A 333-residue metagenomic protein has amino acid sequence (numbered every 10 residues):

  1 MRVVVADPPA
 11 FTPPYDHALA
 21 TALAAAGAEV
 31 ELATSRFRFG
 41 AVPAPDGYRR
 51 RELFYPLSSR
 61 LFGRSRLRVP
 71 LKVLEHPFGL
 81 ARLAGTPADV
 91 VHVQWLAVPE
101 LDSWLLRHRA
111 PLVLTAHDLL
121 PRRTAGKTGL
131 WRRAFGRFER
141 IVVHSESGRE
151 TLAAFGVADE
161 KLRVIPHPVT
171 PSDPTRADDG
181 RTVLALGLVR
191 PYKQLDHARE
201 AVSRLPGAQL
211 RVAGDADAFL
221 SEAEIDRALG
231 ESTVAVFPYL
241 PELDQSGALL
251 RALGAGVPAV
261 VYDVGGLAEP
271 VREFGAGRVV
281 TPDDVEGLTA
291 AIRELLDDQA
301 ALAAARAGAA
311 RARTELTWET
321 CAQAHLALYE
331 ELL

Functional and structural regions predicted by a protein language model:
A6-L74, P99, G148: N-terminal strand-loop element at the rim of the active site of nucleotide-sugar-dependent glycosyltransferases
T12-P13, K72-R82, V90-R109, P121-R123: An aromatic- and histidine-rich active-site surface loop
P14, P174, A300-E330: A charged, aromatic-enriched C-terminal amphipathic alpha-helix characteristic of glycosyltransferases across folds
E100-L105, A110-P111, L119-R137, P171: Nucleotide-sugar donor phosphate/pyrophosphate-binding loop at the beta->alpha transition of glycosyltransferases
S147, P168: Carbohydrate-associated surface elements
T175-K193, R199-V202: Conserved donor-binding/catalytic core segment of Leloir-type glycosyltransferases
R227-D244, V257: Acidic donor-binding loop of glycosyltransferase active sites
E273-F274, R278-V285, E294-Q299: Conserved acidic donor-binding segment of nucleotide-sugar-dependent glycosyltransferases
